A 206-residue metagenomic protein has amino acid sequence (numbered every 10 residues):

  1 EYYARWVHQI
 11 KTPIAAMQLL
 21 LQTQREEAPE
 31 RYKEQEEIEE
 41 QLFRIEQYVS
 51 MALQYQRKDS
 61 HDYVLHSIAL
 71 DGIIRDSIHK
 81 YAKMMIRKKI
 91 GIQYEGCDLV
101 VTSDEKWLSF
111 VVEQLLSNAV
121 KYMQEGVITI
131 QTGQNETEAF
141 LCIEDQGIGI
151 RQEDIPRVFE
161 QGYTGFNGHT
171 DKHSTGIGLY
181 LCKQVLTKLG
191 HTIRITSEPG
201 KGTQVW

Functional and structural regions predicted by a protein language model:
A82-Y94: Short conserved segments within the C-terminal catalytic ATPase subdomain
A119-V120: Short helix-loop "hinge" at the ATP-lid/N-box region of the Bergerat-fold HATPase_c
V127-T137: Short beta-strand/loop element within the Bergerat-fold HATPase_c
D145: Acidic ATP/Mg2+-coordinating residue in the GHKL
I150-G162: Short conserved segment of the HATPase_c
G178, C182: Short alpha-helical Gxxx[C/S/T] motif in the catalytic ATP-binding
